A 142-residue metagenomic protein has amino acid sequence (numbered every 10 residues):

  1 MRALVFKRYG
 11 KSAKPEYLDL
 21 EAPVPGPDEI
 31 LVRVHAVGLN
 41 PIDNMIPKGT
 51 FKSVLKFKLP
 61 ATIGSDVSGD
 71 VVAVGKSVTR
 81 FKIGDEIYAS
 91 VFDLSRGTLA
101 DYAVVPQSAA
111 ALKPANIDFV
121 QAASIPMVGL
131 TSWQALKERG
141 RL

Functional and structural regions predicted by a protein language model:
M1-R2: Extreme N-terminal starter segment of soluble prokaryotic enzymes
V5, I46, L55-K58, V67 (+3 more regions): Hydrophobic alpha-helical segments typical of transmembrane helices and their membrane-interface/capping positions
G10-P15, P41: Short N-terminal binding/cap micro-motifs at the start of the first secondary-structure element
Y17-A22, S68-D70, Y102-V104, A110: Conserved hydrophobic/aromatic beta-strand scaffold that supports enzyme active sites
E21-L39, F51-L94: Glycine-rich beta-strand-centered segment in the early N-terminal region that forms part of a ligand/cofactor-binding
R33-H35, P47, V74, P106 (+1 more regions): A secondary-structure boundary/capping signal
I42-K48: Cytochrome P450 core scaffold surrounding the K-helix E-X-X-R motif and the conserved "meander" helix-loop region
R80, A89-L142: NAD(P)H dinucleotide-binding glycine-rich loop of Rossmann-like/cofactor-binding domains, especially the beta1-alpha1
